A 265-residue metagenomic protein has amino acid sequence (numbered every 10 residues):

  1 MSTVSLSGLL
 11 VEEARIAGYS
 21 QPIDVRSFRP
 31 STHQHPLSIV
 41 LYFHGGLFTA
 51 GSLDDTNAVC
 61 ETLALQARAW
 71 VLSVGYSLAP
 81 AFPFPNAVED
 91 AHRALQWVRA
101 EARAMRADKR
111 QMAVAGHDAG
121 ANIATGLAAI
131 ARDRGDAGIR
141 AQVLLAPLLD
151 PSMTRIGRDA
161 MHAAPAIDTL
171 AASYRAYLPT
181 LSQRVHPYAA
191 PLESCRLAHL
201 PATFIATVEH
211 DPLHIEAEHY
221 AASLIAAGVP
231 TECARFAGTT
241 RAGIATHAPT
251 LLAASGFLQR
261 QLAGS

Functional and structural regions predicted by a protein language model:
S5-R15, Y19-S265: Alpha/beta-hydrolase superfamily serine-hydrolase fold, recognizing
